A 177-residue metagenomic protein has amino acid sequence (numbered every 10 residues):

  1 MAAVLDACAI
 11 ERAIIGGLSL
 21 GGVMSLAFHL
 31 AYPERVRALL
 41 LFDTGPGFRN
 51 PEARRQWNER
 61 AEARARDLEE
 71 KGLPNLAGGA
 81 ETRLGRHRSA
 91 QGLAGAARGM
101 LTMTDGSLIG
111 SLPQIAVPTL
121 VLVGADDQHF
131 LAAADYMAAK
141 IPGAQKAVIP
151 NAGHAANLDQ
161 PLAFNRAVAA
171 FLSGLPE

Functional and structural regions predicted by a protein language model:
M1-A13: Conserved acidic catalytic loop of the alpha/beta-hydrolase fold
I15-G17, F42: Short beta-strand immediately N-terminal to the catalytic nucleophile in serine-hydrolase-like folds
L18-S19, V23-M24, A155: Short alpha-helical segment within the catalytic ATP-binding CA
V23-A31, R35-L68: Flexible "cap/lid" loop of the alpha/beta hydrolase fold
E81-G110, D126: Hydrophobic, aromatic-rich cap/lid helix
I115, V121-V123: Short beta-strand/loop motif that positions the catalytic acidic residue of the alpha/beta-hydrolase fold
Q128-A133: Conserved alpha/beta-hydrolase "acid-adjacent" motif
A144-E177: Catalytic active-site module of serine/aspartate enzymes centered on a nucleophile-bearing elbow/loop
